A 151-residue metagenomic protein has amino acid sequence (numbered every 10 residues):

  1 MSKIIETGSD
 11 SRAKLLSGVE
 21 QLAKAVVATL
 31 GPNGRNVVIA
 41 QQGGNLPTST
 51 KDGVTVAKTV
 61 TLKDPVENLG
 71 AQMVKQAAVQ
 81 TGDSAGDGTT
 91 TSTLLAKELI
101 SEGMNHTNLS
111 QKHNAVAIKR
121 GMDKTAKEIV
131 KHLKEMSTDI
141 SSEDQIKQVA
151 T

Functional and structural regions predicted by a protein language model:
M1-T151: N-terminal glycine-/lysine-enriched basic segments
